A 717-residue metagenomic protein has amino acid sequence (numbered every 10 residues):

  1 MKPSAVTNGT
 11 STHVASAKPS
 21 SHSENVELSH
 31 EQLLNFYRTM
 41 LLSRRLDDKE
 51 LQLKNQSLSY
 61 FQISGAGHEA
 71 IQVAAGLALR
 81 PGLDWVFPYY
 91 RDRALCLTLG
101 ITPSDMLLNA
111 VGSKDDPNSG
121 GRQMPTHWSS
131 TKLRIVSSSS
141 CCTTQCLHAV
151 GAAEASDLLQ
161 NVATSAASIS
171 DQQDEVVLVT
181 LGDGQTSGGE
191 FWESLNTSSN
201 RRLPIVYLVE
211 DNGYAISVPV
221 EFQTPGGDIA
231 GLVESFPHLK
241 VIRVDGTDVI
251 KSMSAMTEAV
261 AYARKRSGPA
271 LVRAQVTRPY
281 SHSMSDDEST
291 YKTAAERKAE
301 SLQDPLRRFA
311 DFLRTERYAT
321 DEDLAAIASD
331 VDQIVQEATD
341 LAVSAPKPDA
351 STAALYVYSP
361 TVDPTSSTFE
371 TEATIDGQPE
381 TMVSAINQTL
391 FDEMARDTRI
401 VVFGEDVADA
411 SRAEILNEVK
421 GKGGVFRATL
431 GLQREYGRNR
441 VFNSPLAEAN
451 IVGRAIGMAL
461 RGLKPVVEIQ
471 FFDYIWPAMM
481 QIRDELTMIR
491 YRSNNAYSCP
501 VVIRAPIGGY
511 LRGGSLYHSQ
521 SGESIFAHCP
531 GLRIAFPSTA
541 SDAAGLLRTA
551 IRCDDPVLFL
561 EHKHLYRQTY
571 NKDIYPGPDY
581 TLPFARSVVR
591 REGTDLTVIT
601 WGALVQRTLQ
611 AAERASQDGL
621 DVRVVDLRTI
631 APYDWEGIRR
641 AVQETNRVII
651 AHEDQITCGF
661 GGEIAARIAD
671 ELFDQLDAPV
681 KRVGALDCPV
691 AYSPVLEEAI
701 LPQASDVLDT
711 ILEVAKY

Functional and structural regions predicted by a protein language model:
K2-L178, N200, A354-P556, L560 (+2 more regions): Thiamine diphosphate
I71-Q72, Q145-A149, T186-S194, A215-S217 (+5 more regions): Short glycine/serine/threonine-rich phosphate/pyrophosphate-binding segments that cradle anionic phosphate groups
G182-S187, P379-T381: Short, glycine-rich nucleotide/cofactor-binding loops
G184-G189, T247-M256, P537-A544, T657-C658: Active-site glycine- and acidic-residue-rich loops that bind and position anionic ligands or nucleotide-like cofactors
G188-V209, R483, T487, R492 (+1 more regions): A short alpha/beta connector and helix-capping loop motif
S194-S199, L232, Y262, G457-M458 (+3 more regions): Hydrophobic/aromatic ligand-binding patch that stacks against planar heteroaromatic rings of cofactors or nucleotides
I205-D340, S344, S411-E418, V425-F426 (+5 more regions): Thiamine diphosphate
L324-A325, D332-A385, L712, K716: Preference for extracellular/luminal or secreted protein segments
